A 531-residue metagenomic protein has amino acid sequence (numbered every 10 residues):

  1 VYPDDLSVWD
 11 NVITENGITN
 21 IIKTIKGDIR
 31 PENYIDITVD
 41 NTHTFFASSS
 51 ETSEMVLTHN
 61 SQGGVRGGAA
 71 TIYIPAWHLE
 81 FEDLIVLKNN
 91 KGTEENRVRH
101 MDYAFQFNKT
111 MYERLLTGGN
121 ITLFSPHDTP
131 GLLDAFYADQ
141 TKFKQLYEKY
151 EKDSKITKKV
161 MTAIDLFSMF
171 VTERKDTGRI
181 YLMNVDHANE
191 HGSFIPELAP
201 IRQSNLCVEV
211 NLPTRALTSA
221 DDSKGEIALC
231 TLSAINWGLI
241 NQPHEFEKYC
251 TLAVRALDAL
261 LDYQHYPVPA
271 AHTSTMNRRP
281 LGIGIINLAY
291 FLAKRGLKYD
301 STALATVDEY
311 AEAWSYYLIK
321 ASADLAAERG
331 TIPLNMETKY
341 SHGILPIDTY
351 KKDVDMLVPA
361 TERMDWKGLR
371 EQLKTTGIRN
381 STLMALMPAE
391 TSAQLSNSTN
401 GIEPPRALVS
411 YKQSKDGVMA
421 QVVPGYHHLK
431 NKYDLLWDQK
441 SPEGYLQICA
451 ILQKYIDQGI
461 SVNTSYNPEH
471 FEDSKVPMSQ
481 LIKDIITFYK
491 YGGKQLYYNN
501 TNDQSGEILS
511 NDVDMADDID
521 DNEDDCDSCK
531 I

Functional and structural regions predicted by a protein language model:
V1-N60, Y147, S154-A163, T172-Y181 (+8 more regions): Autoprocessing domains of the Hint superfamily
S61-Q242, Y266-A270, L318, S322-A327 (+2 more regions): Active-site cavity-forming subdomains of large catalytic enzyme subunits
Q62-A70, E226-T231, I240-H265, I319-I332 (+2 more regions): A structural-propensity feature for long, helix-poor, extended segments
T71-A76, E95-D102, T157-M161, V171 (+8 more regions): Alpha-helix capping and helix-loop boundary segments enriched in small/acidic/polar residues
D83, S233-A234, R279-K294, E309 (+1 more regions): Contiguous, well-ordered alpha-helical segments that form the cores/surfaces of helical PPI scaffolds
A138, V254-L260, S274-G296, Y455: Core structural elements
C250-H272, K298-A389, S461: Internal maturation/activation junctions in enzymes
R295, A303-S322, N397-G425: Catalytic phosphate/nucleotide-handling subdomain of diverse soluble enzymes
